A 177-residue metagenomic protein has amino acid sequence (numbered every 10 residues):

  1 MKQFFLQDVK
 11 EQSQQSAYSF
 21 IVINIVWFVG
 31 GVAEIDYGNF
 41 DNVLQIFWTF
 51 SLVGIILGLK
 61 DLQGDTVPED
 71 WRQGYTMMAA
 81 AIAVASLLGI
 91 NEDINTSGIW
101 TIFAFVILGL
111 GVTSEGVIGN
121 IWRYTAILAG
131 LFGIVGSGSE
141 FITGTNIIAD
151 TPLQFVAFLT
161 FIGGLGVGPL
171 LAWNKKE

Functional and structural regions predicted by a protein language model:
M1-E177: Hydrophobic, aromatic-enriched alpha-helical segments typical of multi-pass transmembrane helices
